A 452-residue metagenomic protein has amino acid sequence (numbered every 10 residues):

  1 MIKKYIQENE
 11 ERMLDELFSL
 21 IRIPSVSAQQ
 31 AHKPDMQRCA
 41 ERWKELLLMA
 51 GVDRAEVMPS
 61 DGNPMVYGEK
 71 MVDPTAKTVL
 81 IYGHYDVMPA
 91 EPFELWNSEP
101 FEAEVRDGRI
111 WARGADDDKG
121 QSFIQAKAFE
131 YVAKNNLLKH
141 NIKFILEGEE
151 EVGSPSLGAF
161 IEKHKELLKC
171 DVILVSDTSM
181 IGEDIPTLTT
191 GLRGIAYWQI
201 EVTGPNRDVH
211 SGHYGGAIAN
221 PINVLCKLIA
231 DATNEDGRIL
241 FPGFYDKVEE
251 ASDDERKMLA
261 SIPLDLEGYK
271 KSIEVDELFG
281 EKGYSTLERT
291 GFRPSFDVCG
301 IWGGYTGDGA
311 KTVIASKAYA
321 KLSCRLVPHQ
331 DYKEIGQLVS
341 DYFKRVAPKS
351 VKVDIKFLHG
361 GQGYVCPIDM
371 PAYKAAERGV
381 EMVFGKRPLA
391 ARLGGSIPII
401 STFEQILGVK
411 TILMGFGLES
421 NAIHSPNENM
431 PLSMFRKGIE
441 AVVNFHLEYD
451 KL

Functional and structural regions predicted by a protein language model:
M1-F93, K317, E334: N-terminal helical capping/dimerization or prosegment-like subdomains of hydrolases acting on amide or phosphate bonds
Y5, R12, E16-S19, I23 (+11 more regions): Generic non-transmembrane alpha-helical segments
A76-K143, K437: Active-site metal-coordination/substrate-binding segment of hydrolases, especially metallo-dependent peptidases
Y85-V87, I145-G153, S176-M180, G204-N206 (+2 more regions): Acidic, glycine-rich active-site loops and adjacent beta-strand->loop/helix elements that engage anionic groups
M88, G182-E183, L240-K317, P328-L338 (+2 more regions): An extended, acidic, His-containing surface patch that forms the Zn2+-binding/catalytic region of metallohydrolases
D116-G191: Acidic/histidine-rich catalytic neighborhood of metal-dependent amide-processing enzymes
T187-T203, I412-M414: Flexible glycine/proline-rich, aromatic-decorated loop/lid segments
P205-D208, G212, A217-Y269: Polar, glycine-rich mid-to-C-terminal structural blocks that act as macromolecule-binding/assembly scaffolds
